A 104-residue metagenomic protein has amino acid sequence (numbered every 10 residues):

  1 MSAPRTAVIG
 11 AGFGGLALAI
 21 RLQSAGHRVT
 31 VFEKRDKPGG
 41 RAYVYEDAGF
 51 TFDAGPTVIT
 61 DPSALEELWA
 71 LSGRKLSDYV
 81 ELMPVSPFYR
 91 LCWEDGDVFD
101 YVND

Functional and structural regions predicted by a protein language model:
A3-D104: N-terminal glycine-rich phosphate/pyrophosphate-binding loop and immediately adjacent elements
